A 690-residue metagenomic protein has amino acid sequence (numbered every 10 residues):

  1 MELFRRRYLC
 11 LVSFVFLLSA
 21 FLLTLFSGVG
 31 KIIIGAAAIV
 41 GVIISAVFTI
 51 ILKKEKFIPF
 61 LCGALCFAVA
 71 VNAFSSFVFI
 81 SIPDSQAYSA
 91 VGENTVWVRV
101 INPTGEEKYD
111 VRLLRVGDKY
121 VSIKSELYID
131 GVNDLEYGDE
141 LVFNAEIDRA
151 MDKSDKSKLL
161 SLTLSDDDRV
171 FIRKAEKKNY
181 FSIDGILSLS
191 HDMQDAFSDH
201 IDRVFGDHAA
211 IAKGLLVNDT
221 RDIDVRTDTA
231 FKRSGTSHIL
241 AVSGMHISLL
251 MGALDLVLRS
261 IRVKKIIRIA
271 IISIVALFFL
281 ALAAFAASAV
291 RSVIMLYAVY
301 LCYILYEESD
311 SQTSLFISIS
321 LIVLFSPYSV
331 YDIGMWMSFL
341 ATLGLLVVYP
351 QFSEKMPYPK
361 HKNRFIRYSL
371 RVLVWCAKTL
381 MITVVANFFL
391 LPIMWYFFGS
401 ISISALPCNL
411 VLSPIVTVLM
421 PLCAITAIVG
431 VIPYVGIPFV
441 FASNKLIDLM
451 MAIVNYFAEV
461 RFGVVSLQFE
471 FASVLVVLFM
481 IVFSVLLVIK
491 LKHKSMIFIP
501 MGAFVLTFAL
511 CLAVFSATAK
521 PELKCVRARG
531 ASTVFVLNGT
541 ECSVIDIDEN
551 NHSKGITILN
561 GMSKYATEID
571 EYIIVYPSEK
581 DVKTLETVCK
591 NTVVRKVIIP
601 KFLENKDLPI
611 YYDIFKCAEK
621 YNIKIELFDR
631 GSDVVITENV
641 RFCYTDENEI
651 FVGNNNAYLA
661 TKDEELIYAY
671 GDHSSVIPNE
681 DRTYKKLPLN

Functional and structural regions predicted by a protein language model:
M1-A87, T163-S165, R291, L486-L491 (+4 more regions): N-terminal leader/targeting segments
M1-F26, C302, I366, I425-N455: Hydrophobic alpha-helical segments
L11, V40-I44, E55, D228-A405 (+1 more regions): Hydrophobic alpha-helical transmembrane segments in multi-pass membrane proteins
I32, Y128-N144, F171, F181-G185 (+2 more regions): Non-globular, low-confidence helical/coil segments that flank catalytic cores
A73-H238, F602-E604, K620-I623, D633: Membrane-interface helix/helix-cap signal primarily in integral membrane proteins
V98, A145, L215, S243 (+8 more regions): Divalent metal-coordination and catalytic microenvironments
L187-S190, Q194-F205, L258, S369 (+7 more regions): Membrane-interacting alpha-helical segments
